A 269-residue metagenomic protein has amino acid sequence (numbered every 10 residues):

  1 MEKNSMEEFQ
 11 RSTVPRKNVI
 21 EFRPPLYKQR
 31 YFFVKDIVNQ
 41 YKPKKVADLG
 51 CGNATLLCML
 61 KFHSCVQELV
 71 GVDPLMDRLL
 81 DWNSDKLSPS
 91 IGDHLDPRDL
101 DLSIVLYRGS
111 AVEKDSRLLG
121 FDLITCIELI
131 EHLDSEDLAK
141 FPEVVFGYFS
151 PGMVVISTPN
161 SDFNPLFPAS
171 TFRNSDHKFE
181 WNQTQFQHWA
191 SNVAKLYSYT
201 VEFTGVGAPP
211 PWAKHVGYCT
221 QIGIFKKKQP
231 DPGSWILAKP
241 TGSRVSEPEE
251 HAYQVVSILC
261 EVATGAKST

Functional and structural regions predicted by a protein language model:
M1-K28, F32: S-adenosyl-L-methionine
S5-S12, T55, P74-F121, T125 (+1 more regions): S-adenosyl-L-methionine-dependent methyltransferase catalytic module, highlighting the catalytic core
P25-K44, M59: Conserved alpha-helix/loop element of class I SAM-dependent methyltransferases that forms part of the SAM/SAH-binding
N39, F62-C65, L87, F146: Residue-level signal for alpha-helix termini/capping positions
P43-G52: Conserved class I S-adenosyl-L-methionine
N53-C65: Conserved SAM-binding loop of SAM-dependent methyltransferases across substrates and taxa, primarily the Class I
E68-D73: Conserved SAM-binding motif I beta-strand of class I
L129: Hydrophobic adenine-recognition pocket in adenosine-nucleotide-binding enzymes
